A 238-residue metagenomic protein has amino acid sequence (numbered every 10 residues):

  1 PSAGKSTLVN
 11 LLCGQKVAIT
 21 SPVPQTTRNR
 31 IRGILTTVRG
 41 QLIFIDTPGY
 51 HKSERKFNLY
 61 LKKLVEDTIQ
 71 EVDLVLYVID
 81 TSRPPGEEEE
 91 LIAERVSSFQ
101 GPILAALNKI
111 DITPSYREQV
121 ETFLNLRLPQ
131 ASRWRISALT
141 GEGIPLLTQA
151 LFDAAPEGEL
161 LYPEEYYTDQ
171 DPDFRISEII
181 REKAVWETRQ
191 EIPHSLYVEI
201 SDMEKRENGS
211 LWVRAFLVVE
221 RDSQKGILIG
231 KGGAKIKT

Functional and structural regions predicted by a protein language model:
P1-Q70, L74, I79, F216-V218: Conserved G1/Walker A P-loop phosphate-binding module
G4, G143, K235: Conserved glycine(s) of the Walker
N10, N29, G33, K63-Q70 (+8 more regions): Solvent-exposed alpha-helical segments within well-ordered globular domains of core cellular machineries
Q15, I34-V38, T68-V75, R127-Q130 (+3 more regions): Conserved, well-folded catalytic cores of nucleic-acid-processing and energy-transducing macromolecular machines
T27, H51-K52, P84-P85, T113-P114 (+1 more regions): Catalytic P-loop NTPase motifs of RecA-like helicase/translocase cores
I34-L42, Y60-R133, E204-S210: Conserved C-terminal guanine-recognition region of P-loop GTPase G domains, centered on the G4
G101-L104, K109-P172: Canonical P-loop GTPase G-domain recognition
P172-T238: P-loop NTP-binding site
